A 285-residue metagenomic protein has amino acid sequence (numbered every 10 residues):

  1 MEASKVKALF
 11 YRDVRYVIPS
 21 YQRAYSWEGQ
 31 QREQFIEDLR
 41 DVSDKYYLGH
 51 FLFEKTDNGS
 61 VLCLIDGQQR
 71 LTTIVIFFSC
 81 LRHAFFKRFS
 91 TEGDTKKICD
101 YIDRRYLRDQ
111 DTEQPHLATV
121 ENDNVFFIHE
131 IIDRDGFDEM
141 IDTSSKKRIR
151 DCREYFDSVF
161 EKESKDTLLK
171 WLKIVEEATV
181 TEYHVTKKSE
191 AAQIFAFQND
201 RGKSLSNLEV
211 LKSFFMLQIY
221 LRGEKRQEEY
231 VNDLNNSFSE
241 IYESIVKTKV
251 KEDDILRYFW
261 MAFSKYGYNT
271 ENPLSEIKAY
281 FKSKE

Functional and structural regions predicted by a protein language model:
M1-E285: Covalent nucleotidyltransferase
